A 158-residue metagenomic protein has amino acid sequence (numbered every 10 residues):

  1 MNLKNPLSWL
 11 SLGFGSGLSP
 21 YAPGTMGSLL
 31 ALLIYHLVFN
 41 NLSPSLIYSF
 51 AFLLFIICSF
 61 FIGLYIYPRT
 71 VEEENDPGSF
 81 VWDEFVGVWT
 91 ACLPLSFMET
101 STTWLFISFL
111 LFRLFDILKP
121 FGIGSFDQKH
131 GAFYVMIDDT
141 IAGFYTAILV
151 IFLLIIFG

Functional and structural regions predicted by a protein language model:
M1-G27, L64-A91, R113-Y145: Interhelical loop and helix-boundary elements at the membrane-water interface of polytopic inner-membrane proteins
T25-L30, S49-L54, T102, F106-L110 (+2 more regions): Hydrophobic alpha-helical transmembrane segments
L30-L42, A91-L95, V150: Interfacial segments of multi-pass membrane proteins
H36, F55-L64, C92, S108-I117: Alpha-helical transmembrane segments of multi-pass membrane proteins
N41-I62: Short, conserved aromatic-histidine micro-motifs
P44-F50, N75-P77, T100-T103, A132-F133: Membrane-helix interface segments
T90-F106: C-terminal halves and exits of single transmembrane alpha-helices
I151-G158: Juxtamembrane boundary at the C-terminal end of a transmembrane helix
